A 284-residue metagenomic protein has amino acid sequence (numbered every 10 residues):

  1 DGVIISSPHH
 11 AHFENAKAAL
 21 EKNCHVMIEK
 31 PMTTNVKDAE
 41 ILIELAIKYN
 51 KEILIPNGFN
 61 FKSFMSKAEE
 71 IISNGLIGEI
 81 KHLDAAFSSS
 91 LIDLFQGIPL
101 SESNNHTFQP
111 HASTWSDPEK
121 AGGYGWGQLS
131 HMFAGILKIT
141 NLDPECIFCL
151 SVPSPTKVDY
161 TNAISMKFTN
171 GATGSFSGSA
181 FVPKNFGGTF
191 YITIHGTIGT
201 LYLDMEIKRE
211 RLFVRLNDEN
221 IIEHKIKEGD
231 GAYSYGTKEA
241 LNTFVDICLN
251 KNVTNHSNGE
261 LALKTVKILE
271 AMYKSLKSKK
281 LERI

Functional and structural regions predicted by a protein language model:
D1-L45: Beta-loop-alpha module in the N-terminal Rossmann-like domain of NAD(P)-dependent dehydrogenases, especially those
G2-I5, E40, K48-K51, T169 (+2 more regions): C-terminal helix-rich "cap/oligomerization" subdomain common to oxidoreductases
I5, I28, I53-I55, D84 (+1 more regions): Hydrophobic residues in well-ordered beta-strands that form the structural core
K22-C24, Y49-K51, A172: A short helix->loop->beta-strand "cap" motif at the edges of active sites that frequently abuts
I41-F59, E79-H82: Rossmann-fold dehydrogenase core element
G58, L100-A112, F190-E260, K267 (+1 more regions): C-terminal glycine/acidic-rich active-site capping loop/insertion
K62-F148, P155, K279: Predominantly a Rossmann-like dinucleotide-binding segment in NAD(P)-dependent oxidoreductases
G127, H131-K208, K238-N252: Contiguous beta-strand/loop segments that form the cofactor/metal-binding neighborhood of enzyme cores
